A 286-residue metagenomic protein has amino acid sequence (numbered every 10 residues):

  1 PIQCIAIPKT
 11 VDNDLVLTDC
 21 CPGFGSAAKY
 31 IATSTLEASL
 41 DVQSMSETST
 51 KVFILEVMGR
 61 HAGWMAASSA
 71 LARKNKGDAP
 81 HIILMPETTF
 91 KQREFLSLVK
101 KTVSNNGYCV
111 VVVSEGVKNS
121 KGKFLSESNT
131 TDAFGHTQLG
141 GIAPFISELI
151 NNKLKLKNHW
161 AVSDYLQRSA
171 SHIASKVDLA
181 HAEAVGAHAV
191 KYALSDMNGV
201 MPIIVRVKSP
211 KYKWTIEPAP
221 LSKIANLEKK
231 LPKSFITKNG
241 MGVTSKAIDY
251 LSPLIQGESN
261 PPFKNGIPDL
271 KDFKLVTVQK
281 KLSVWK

Functional and structural regions predicted by a protein language model:
P1-I5, C21-H159: Accessory alpha-helical/coil subdomains and C-terminal extensions that flank or cap enzyme catalytic cores
A6, L17, F53, V57 (+2 more regions): N-terminal hydrophobic or amphipathic segments with adjacent small-residue motifs that include Sec signal peptides
I7-N13, E87-T89, E115-K118, S163-L166 (+1 more regions): Short, ordered loop/turn segments at secondary-structure junctions
D12-C20: Glycine-rich, charge-decorated loop segments at or immediately adjacent to ligand/cofactor-binding or catalytic sites
F124-K286: C-terminal non-catalytic interaction/assembly regions of soluble proteins
